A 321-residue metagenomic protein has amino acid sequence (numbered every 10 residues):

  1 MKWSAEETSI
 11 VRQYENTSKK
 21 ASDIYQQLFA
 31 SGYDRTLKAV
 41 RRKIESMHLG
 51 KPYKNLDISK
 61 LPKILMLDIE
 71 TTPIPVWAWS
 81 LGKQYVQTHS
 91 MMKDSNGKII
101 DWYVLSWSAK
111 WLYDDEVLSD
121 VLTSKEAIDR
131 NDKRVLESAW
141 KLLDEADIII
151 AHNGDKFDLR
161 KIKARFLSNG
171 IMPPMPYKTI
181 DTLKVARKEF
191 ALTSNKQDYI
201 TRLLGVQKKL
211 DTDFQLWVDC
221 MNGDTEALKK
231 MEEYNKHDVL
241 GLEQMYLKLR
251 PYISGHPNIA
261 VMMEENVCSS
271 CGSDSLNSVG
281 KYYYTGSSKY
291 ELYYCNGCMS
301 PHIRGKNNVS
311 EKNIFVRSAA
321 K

Functional and structural regions predicted by a protein language model:
W3-K19: Short, amphipathic alpha-helical "recognition" segments used to contact nucleic acids or chromatin
N16-F29: Short, charged amphipathic recognition helices of the HTH superfamily and cognate SANT/SANTA-like modules
R35, K43-Y53, P62, W102-D120 (+3 more regions): Metal-dependent phosphoesterase core characteristic of DEDDh/y 3'-5' exonuclease domains
N55-L143: Conserved RNase H-like, two-metal-ion catalytic cores of nucleic-acid enzymes
M263-C268, L292: Residues immediately within or flanking Cys/His clusters that coordinate Zn2+ in small zinc-binding modules
S269-S270, G297: Short, cysteine/histidine-rich loop/knuckle motifs that typically chelate Zn2+
G272-Y293: Short recognition patches in nucleic-acid-associated and regulatory proteins
L292-R317: Short metal-binding segments enriched for Cys and/or His
